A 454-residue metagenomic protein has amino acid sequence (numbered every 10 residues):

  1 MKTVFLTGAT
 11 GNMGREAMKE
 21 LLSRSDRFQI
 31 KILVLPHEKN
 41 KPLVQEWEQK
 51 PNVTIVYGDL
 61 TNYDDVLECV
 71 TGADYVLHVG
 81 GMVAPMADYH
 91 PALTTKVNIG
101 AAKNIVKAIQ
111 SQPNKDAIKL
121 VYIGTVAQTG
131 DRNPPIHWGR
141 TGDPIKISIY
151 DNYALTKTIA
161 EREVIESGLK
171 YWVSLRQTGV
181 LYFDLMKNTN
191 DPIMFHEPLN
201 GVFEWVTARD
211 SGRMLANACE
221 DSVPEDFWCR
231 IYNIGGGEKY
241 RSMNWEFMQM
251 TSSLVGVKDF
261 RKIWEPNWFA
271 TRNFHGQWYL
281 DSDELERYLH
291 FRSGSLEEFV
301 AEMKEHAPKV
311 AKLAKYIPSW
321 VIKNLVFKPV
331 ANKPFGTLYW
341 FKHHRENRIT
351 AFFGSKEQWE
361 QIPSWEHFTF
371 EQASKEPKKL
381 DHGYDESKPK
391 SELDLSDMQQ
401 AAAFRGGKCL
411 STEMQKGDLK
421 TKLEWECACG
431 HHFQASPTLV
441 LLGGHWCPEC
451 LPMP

Functional and structural regions predicted by a protein language model:
K2-R24: N-terminal Rossmann NAD(P)H-binding glycine-rich loop of SDR-like oxidoreductase domains
Q49-G100: NAD(P)H-binding glycine-rich loop region in Rossmannoid oxidoreductase-like domains and their noncatalytic homologs
T61, Y89, L93-N104, I147 (+3 more regions): Glycine-rich NAD(P)-binding loop of the Rossmann-fold in SDR/ketoreductase-type enzymes
M82, G100-Y150, V173: Conserved Rossmann-fold NAD(P)-dependent oxidoreductase catalytic core, especially the SDR/UDP-sugar
A87, M186-D210, M214, A218 (+2 more regions): A conserved pocket-lining segment of Rossmann-fold NAD(P)-dependent short-chain dehydrogenase/reductase
I159-D184, D226-F227: Conserved beta-loop-beta element that borders a ligand/cofactor-binding pocket
M214-D283, R287-Y288, G294-K378: Mid/C-terminal beta-alpha module of Rossmann-like enzyme folds, strongest in SDR-family dehydrogenases/epimerases
W365-P454: Functional cation/ligand-contacting sites centered on basic and imidazole/sulfhydryl donors
